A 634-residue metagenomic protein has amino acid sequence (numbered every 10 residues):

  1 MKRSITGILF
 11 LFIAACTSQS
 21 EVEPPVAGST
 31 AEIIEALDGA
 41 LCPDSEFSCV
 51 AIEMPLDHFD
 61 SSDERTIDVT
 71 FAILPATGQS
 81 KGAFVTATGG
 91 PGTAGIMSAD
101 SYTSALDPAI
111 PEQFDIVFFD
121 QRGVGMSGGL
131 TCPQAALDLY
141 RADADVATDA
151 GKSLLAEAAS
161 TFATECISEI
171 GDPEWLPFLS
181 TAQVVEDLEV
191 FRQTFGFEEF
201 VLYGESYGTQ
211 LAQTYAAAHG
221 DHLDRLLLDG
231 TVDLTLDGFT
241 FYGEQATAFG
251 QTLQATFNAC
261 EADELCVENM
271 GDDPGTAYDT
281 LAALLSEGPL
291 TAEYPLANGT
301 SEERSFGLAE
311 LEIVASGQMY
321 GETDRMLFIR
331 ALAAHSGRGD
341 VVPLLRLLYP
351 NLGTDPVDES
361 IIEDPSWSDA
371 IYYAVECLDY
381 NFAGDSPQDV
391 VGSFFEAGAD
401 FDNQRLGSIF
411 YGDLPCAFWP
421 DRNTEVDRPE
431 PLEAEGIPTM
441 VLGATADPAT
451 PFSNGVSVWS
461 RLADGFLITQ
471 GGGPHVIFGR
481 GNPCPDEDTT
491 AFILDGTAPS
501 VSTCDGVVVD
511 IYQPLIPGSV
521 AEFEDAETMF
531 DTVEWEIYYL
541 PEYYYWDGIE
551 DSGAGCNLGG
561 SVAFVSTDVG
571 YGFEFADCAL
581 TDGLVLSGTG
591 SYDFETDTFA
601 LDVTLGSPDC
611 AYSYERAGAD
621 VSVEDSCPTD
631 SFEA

Functional and structural regions predicted by a protein language model:
K2-F10: Sec-dependent signal peptide recognition, specifically the positively charged N-region followed immediately by
F12-A15: C-terminal motif of bacterial Sec signal peptides marking the signal peptidase cleavage site
T17-Q19: Bacterial signal peptide processing site
E23-E310, A374, Y380-A634: Gly/Pro-rich cap/lid or specificity-loop segments adjacent to the active site
V232-G250, A331, V341-I361: Flexible "cap/lid" loop of the alpha/beta hydrolase fold
Y294-V314, M319-D324, S360-I371: Structural motif
M319-G337, F382-Q388, T497: Short helix-capping/linker segments at secondary-structure and domain boundaries
V342-Y380, G384, V390: Long, low-complexity segments enriched in small/aliphatic residues
